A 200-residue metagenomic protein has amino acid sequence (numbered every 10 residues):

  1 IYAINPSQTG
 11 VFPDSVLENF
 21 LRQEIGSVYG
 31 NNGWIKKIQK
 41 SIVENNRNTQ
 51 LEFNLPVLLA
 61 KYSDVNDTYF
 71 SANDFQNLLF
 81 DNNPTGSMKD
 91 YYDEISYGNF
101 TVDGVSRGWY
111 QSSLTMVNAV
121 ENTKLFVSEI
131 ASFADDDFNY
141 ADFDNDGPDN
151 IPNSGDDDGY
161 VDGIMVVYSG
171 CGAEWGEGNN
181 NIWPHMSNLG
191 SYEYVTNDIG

Functional and structural regions predicted by a protein language model:
Y2-G200: Propeptide-to-catalytic entry region of secreted or membrane-anchored zinc metalloproteases
